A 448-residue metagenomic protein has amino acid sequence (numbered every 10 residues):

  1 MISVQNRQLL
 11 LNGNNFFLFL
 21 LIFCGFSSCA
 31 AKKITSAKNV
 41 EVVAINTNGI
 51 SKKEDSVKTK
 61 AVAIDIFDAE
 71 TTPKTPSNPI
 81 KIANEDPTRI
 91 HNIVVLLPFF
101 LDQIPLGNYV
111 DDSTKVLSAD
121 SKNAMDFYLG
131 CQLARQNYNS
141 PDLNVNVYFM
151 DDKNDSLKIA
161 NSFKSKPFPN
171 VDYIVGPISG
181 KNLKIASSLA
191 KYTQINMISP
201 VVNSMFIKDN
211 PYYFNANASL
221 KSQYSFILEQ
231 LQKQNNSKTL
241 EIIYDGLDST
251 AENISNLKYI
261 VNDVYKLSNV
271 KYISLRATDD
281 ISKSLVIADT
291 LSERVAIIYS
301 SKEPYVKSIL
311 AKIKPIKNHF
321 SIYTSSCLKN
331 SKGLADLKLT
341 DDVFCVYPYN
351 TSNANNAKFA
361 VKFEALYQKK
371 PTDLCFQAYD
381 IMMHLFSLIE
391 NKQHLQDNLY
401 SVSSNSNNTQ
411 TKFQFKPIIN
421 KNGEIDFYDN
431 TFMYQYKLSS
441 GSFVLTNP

Functional and structural regions predicted by a protein language model:
I2-L20, G25, C29-P448: Extracytosolic ligand-binding ectodomains
